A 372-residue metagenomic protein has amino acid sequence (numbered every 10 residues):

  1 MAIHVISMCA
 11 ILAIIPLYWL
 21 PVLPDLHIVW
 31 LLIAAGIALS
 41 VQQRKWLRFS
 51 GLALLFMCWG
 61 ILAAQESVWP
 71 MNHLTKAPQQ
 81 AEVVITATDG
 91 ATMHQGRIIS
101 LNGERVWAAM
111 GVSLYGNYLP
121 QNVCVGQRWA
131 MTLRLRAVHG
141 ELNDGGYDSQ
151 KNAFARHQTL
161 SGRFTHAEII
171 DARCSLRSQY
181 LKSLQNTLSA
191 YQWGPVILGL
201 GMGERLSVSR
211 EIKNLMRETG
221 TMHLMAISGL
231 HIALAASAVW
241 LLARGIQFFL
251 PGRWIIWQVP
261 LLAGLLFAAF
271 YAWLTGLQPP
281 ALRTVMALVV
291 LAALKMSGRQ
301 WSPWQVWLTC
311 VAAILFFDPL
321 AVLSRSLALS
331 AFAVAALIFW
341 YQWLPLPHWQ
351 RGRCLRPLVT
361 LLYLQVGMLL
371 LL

Functional and structural regions predicted by a protein language model:
M1, V5-I6, H27-V29, C174 (+3 more regions): Electropositive phosphate-/nucleotide-binding environments in soluble metabolic enzymes
M1-H73, S161-F164: N-terminal leader/targeting segments
V5, L47-S50, G162, I212-L371: Hydrophobic alpha-helical transmembrane segments in multi-pass membrane proteins
A13, I85, S326, L372: Residue-level signal for inorganic ion chemistry
L23-H27, P120, A190, S209 (+1 more regions): Generic structural signal for alpha-helix starts
G36-V41, I85-A87, L184-L188, L344 (+1 more regions): Alpha-helix C-terminal capping segments
L54-H223: Membrane-interface helix/helix-cap signal primarily in integral membrane proteins
